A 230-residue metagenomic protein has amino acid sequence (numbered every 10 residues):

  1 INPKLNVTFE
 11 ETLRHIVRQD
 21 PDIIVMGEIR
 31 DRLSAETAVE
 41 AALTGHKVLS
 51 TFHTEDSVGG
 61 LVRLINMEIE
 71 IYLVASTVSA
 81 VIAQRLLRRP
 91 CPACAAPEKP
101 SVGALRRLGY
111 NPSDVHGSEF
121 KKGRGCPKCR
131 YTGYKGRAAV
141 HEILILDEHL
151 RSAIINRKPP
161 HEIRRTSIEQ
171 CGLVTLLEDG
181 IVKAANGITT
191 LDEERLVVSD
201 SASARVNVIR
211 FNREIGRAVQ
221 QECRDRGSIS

Functional and structural regions predicted by a protein language model:
I1-R217: Short, flexible helix-loop junctions that flank or precede catalytic/ligand sites
V219-S230: Positively charged, low-complexity/disordered segments
